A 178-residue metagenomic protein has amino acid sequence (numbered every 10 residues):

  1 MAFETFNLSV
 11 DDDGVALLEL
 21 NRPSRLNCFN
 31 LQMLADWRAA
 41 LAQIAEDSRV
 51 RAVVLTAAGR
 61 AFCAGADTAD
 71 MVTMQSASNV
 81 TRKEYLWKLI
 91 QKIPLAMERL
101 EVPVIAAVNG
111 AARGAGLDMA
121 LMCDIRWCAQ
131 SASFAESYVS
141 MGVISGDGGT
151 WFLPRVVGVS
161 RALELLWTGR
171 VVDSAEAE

Functional and structural regions predicted by a protein language model:
M1-A58, L95: Conserved CoA-thioester-binding segment of acyl-CoA-metabolizing enzymes
L18, L55, D67, M119-A120 (+1 more regions): Hydrophobic/aromatic residues within transmembrane alpha-helices of multi-pass small-molecule transporters
N21, T56, M74, A129 (+1 more regions): Conserved residues at the C-terminal ends of beta-strands
S24, R60, A69, W151 (+1 more regions): Glycine-centered loop/turn positions within well-structured domains that cap or flank conserved ligand/cofactor-binding
C28-L31, A64, T73, S140 (+1 more regions): Phosphate-coordinating loops and pocket residues in cytosolic domains that bind phosphorylated ligands
R49, A57-L95, A112: Glycine- (often His-adjacent) and acidic-residue-rich active-site loop that binds/positions the CoA thioester
L95-E178: Crotonase-fold acyl-CoA enzyme core
